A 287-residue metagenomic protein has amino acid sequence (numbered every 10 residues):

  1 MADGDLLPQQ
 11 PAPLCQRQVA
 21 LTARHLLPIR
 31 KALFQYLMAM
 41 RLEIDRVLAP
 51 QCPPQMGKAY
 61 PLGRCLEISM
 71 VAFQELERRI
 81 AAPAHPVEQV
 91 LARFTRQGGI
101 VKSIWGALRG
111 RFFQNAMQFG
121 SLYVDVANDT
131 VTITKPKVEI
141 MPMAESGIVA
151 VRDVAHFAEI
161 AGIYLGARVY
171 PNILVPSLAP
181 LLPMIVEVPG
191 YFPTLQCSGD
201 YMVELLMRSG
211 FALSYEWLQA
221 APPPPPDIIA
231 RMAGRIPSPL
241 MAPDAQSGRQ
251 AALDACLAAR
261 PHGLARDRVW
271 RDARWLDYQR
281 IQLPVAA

Functional and structural regions predicted by a protein language model:
M1-A287: A structural boundary/capping signal
